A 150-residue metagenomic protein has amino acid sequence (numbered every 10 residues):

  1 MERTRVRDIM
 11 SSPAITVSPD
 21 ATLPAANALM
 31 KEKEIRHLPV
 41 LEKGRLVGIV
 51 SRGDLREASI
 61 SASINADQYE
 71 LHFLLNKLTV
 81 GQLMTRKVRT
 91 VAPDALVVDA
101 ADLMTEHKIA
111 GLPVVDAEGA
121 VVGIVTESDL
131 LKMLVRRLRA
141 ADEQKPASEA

Functional and structural regions predicted by a protein language model:
M1-P13, R52-R89, L96, A101-T105 (+1 more regions): Tandem CBS (Bateman) regulatory domains
V17-E34, V40-E42, M84, T90-K108 (+2 more regions): The conserved cystathionine-beta-synthase
M30, L38-D54, M104, L112-S128: A glycine-centered beta-loop-beta connector
